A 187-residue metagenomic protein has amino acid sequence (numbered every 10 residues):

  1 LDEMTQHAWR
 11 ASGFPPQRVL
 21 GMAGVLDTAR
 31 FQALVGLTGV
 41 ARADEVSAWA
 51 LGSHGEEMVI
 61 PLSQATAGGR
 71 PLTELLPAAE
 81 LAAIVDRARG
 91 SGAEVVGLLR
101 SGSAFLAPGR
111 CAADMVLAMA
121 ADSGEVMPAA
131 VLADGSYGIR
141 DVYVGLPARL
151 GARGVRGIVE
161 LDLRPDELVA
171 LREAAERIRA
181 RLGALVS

Functional and structural regions predicted by a protein language model:
L1, G21: ADP-ribose/adenylate-binding Rossmann-like module
D2-E3, L26: Short alpha-helical
E3-S12: Short Gly/Thr/Asp-enriched flexible loops that form oxyanion-binding sites at enzyme active sites
S12-R18, D27-S187: C-terminal substrate-binding/catalytic lobe of Rossmann-fold NAD(P)-dependent dehydrogenases
